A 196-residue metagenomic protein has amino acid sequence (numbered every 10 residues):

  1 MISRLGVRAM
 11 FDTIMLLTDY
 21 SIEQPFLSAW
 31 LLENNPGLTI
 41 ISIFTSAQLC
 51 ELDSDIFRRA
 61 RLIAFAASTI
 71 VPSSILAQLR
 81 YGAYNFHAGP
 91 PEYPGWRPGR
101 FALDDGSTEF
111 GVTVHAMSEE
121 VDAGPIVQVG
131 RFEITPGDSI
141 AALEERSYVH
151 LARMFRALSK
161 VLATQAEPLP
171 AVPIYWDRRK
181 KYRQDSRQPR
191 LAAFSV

Functional and structural regions predicted by a protein language model:
M1-V196: One-carbon transfer enzymes
